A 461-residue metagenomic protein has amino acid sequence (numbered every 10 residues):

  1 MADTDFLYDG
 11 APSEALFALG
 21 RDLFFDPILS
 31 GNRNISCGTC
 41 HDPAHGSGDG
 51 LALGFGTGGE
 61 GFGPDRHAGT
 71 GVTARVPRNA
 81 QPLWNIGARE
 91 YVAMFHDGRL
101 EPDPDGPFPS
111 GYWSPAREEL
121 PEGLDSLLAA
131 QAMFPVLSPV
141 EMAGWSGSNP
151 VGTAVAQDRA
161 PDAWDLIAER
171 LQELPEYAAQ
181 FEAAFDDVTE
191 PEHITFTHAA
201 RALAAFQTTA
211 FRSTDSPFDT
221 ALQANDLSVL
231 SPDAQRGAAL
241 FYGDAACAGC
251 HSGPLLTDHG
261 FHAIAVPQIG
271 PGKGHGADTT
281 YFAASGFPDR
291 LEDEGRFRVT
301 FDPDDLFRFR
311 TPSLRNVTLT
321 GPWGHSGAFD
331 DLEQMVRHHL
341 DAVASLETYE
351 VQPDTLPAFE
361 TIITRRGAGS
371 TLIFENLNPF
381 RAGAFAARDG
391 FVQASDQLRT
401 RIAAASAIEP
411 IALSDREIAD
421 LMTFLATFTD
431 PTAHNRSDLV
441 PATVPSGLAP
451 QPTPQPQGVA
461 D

Functional and structural regions predicted by a protein language model:
M1-D461: Periplasmic c-type cytochrome electron-transfer domains
